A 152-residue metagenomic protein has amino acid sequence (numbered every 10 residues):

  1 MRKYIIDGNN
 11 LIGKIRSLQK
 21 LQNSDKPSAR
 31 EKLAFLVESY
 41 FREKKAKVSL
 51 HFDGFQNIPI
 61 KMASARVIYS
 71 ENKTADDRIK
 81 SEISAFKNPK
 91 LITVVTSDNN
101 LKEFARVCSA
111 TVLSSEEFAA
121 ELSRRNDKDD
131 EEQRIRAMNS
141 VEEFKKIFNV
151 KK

Functional and structural regions predicted by a protein language model:
R2-I5, N9-K152: Nuclease catalytic cores that cleave nucleic-acid phosphodiester bonds, predominantly acidic two-metal-ion
